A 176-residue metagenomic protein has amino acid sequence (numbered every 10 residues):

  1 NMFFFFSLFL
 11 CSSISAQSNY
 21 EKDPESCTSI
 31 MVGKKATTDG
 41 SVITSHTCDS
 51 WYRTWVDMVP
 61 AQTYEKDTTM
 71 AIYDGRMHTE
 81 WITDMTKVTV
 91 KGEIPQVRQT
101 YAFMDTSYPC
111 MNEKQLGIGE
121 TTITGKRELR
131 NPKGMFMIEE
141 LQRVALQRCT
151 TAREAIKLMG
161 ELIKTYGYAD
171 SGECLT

Functional and structural regions predicted by a protein language model:
N1-Q17: Bacterial Sec-dependent N-terminal signal peptides
S13, E139-E140: A generic alpha-helix surface/boundary motif
S18-M137, L158-T176: A contiguous strand-loop segment
R130-N131, E140-C149: Second-shell loop/turn segments in exported
R148-I156: Short, charged, surface-exposed loops that flank catalytic or proteolytic processing sites
